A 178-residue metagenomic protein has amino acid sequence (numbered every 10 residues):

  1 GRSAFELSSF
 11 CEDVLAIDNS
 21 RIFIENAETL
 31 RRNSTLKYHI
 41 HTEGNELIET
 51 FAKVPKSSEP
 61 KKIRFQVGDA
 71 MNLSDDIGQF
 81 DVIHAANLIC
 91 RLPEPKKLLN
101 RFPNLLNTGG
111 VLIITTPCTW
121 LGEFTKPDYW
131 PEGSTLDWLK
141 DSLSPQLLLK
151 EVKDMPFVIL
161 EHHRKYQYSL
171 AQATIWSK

Functional and structural regions predicted by a protein language model:
R2-C11: Conserved SAM-binding loop of SAM-dependent methyltransferases across substrates and taxa, primarily the Class I
S20: Conserved SAM/SAH-binding beta-strand->alpha-helix loop
T29-L73: S-adenosyl-L-methionine
H39-I48, T119, F124-D154: Conserved Class I S-adenosyl-L-methionine
H84: A conserved beta-strand element that flanks and buttresses the S-adenosyl-L-methionine
K96-T108: A short glycine-rich, Lys/Arg-flanked "PGG" loop and its adjoining helix->strand segment in the class I
G109-C118: Conserved beta-strand signature within the Rossmann-like core of class I S-adenosyl-L-methionine
K140-S177: Class I S-adenosyl-L-methionine
